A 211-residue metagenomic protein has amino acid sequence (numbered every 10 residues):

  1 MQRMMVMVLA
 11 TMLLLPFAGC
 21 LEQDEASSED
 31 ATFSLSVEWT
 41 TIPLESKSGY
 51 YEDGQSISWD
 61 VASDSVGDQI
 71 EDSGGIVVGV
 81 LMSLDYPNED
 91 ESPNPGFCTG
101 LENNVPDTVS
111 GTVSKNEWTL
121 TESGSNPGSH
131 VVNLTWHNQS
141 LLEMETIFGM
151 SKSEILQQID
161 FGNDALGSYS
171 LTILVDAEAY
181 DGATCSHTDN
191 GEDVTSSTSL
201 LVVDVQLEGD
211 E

Functional and structural regions predicted by a protein language model:
M1-F33: Secretory targeting signatures
L21-E71, V202-E211: Non-catalytic extracellular/lumenal accessory regions of secreted precursors
T41-Y50, K115-S168, Y180-A183: Extended, solvent-exposed segments with strong compositional bias
Y51, Q55-W136: Acidic, Ser/Thr/Pro-rich low-complexity intrinsically disordered segments
I155-E211: C-terminal edge strands of extracellular/lumenal beta-sandwich accessory domains
